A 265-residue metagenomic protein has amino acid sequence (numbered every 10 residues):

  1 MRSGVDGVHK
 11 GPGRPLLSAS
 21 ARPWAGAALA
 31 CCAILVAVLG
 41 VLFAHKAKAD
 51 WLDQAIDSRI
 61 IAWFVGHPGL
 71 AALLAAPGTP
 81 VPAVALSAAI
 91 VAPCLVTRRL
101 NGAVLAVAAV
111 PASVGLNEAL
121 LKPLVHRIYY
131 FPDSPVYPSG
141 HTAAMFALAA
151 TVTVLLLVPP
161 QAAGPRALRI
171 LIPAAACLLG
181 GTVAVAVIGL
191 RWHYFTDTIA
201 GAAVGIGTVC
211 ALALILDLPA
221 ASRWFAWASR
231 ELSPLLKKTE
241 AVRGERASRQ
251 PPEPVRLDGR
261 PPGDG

Functional and structural regions predicted by a protein language model:
M1-L42, A176, G207-G265: Multi-pass membrane proteins that catalyze or facilitate reactions on polyprenyl-/lipid-phosphate substrates and their
M1-P82, K122-Y130, P262: N-terminal transmembrane-helix/juxtamembrane module of multi-pass inner/ER membrane proteins
W24-I34, S87-S113: Interfacial segments of alpha-helical transmembrane regions
H67-G69, V84-P93, L179-A184: Hydrophobic, membrane-inserted alpha-helices
A71-A72, N101-L105, L168-R169: Short alpha-helical transmembrane interface motifs in multi-pass membrane proteins
A75-R98, V152, L156: Hydrophobic alpha-helical transmembrane segments
L105-V125, I170-V185: Small-polar-interrupted transmembrane alpha-helices in polytopic inner-membrane proteins
Y129-E245, R256: Membrane-embedded catalytic cores of phosphoryl/pyrophosphoryl-handling enzymes
